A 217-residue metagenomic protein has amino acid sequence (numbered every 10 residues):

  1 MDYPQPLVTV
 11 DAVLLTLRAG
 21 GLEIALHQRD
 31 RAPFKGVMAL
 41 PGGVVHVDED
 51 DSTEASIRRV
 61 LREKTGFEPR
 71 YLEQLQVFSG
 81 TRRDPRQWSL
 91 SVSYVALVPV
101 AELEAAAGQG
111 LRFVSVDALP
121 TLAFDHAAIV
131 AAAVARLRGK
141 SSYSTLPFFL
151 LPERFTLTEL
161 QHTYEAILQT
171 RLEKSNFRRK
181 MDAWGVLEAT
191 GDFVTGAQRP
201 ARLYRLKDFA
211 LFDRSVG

Functional and structural regions predicted by a protein language model:
M1-I24, H46: Conserved N-terminal beta-strand and adjoining loop/helix that marks the start of the Nudix/MutT-like hydrolase domain
G21-K64, S79, S141-E165: Conserved Nudix-box catalytic region and its N-terminal flanking loop in Nudix hydrolases and closely related
I24, Q28-V37, G42, S91 (+1 more regions): Short, His- and charge-rich active-site/binding loops that engage polyanionic ligands
E68-Q76, K174: A short coil-to-beta-strand element that immediately follows conserved catalytic motifs
R82-E104, V134-A135, R202-A210: Active-site-adjacent beta-strand/loop module that shapes the phosphate/pyrophosphate-binding cleft
S93-V95, E104-S141, L150-T158, T163 (+1 more regions): NUDIX/MutT-family hydrolases
P147, Q169-M181, A189-D192: Short conserved catalytic/interaction loops centered on acidic-Pro-aromatic/His motifs
A189-G217: Long, intrinsically disordered, low-complexity Ser/Thr/Pro-rich regulatory/activation regions of nuclear proteins
